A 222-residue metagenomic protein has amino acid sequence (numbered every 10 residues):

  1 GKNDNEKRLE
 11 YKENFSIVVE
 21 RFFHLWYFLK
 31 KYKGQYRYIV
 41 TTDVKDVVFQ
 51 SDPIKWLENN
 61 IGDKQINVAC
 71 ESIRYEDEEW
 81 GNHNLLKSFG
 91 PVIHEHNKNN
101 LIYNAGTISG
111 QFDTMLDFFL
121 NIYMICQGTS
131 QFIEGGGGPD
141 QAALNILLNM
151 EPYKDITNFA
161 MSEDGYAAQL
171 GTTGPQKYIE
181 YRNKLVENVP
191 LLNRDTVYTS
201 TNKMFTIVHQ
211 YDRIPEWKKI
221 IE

Functional and structural regions predicted by a protein language model:
G1-E6, Q35, I61-D63, I214-E222: Juxtamembrane luminal stem/stalk of type II transmembrane Golgi/ER carbohydrate-processing enzymes
G1-L9, G81-S88, P175-V189: Charged, glycine/proline-rich intrinsically disordered loops and linkers
G1-R37: Active-site-proximal specificity loops/subdomain of glycosyltransferases
Y11-N14, V18, D46, I108 (+1 more regions): Amphipathic alpha-helical protein-protein interaction segments
F22-G81, G106, L116: GT-A fold catalytic core of metal-dependent nucleotide-sugar glycosyltransferases, centered on the diacidic
F22-L29, S88-I93, K184-R194: A Trp-anchored, charged/polar loop motif used as the substrate-binding/catalytic surface of acyl/ester-handling
H83-N99: Short, flexible, basic/aromatic active-site loop/helix in glycosyltransferases
N97-I220: Catalytic core and acceptor-binding pocket of nucleotide-sugar-dependent glycosyltransferases
